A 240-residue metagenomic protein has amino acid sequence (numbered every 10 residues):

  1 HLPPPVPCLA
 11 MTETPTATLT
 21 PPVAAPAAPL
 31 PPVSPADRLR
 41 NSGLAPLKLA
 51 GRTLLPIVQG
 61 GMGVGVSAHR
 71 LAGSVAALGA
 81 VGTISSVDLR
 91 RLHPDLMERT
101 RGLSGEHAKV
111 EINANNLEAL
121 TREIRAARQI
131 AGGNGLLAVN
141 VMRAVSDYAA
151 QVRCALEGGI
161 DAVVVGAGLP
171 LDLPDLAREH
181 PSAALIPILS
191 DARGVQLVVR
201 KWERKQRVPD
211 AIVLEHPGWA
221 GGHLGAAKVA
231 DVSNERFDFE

Functional and structural regions predicted by a protein language model:
T12-T20: Long, low-complexity, intrinsically disordered segments
L19-P21, P26-E240: Active-site entrance/lid segments in N-terminal catalytic domains of soluble metabolic enzymes
